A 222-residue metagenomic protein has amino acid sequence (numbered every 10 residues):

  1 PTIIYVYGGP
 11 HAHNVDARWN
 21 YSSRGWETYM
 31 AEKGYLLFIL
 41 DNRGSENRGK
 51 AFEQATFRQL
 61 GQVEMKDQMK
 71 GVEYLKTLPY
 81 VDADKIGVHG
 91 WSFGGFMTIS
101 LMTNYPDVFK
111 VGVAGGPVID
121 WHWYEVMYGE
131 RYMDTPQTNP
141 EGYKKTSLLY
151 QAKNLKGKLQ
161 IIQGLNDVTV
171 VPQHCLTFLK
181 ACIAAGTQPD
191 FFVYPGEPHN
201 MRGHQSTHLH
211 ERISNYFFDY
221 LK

Functional and structural regions predicted by a protein language model:
P1-K222: Serine-hydrolase catalytic core recognition
